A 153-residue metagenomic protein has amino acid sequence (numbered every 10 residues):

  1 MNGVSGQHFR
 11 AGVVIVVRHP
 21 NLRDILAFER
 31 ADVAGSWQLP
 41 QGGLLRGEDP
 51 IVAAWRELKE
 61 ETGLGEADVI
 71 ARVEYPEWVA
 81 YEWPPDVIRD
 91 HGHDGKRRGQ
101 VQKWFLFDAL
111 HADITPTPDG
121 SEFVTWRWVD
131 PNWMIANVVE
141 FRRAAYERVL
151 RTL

Functional and structural regions predicted by a protein language model:
M1-P20, D94-G95: Acidic, metal-coordinating catalytic segment for phosphate/diphosphate chemistry, firing primarily on the Nudix
G3, L45-R46, N137, F141: Short, surface-exposed alpha-helical recognition segments that flank or form part of ligand/macromolecule-binding
A11-V13, R23, Q102-K103, V124: Change "...and in nucleic-acid phosphodiester-cleaving endonucleases..." to "...and in nucleic-acid processing enzymes
V17-N21, R30, F107-A109: Active-site beta-strand termini and strand-to-loop segments that position acidic
L22-A67, R72: Conserved Nudix-box catalytic region and its N-terminal flanking loop in Nudix hydrolases and closely related
D32-W37, H91, R98-L153: Nudix hydrolase/Nudix homology domain
L39, R46, A80-P85, D90 (+2 more regions): Generic structural "secondary-structure junction" signal
L64-A112: Active-site segment of metal-dependent pyrophosphate-handling enzymes, primarily the Nudix hydrolase catalytic core
